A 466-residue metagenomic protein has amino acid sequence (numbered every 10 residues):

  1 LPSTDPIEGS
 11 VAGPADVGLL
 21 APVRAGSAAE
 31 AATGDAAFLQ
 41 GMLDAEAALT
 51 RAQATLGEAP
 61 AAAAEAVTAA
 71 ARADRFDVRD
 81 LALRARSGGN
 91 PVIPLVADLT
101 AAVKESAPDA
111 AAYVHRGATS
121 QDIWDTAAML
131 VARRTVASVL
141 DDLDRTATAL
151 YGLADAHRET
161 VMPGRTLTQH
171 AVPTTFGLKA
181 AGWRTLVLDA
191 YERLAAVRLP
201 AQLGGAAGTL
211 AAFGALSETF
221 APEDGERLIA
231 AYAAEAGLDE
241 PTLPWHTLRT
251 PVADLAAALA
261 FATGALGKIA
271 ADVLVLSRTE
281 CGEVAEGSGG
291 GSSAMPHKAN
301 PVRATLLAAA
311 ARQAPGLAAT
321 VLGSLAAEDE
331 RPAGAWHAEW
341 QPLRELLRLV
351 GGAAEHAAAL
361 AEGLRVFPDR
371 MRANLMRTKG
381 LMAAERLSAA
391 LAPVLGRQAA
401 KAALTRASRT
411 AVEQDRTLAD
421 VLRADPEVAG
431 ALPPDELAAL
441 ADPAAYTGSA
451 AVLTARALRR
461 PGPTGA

Functional and structural regions predicted by a protein language model:
P2-L210, E223-I229, L306, A399 (+2 more regions): A helix-coil-helix interface module used to build multimeric assemblies and to scaffold catalytic/cofactor sites
R24-A31, D35, R116-A132, V136 (+4 more regions): Disorder-to-helix initiation segments
A36, R86, R133-D144, A181-R184 (+8 more regions): Short amphipathic alpha-helical segments with heptad-repeat character
L49-A52, D98, A102, A149 (+16 more regions): Generic, well-ordered alpha-helical scaffold segments in large soluble proteins
N90-A112, V172-S324: Internal glycine-rich alpha/beta core junctions
D155-G177, E283-K298, D329-A338, E362-M382: Glycine-rich cofactor-pocket loops
L306, Q313-R397: Long, amphipathic alpha-helical stalk/connector segments used for oligomerization, subunit docking, or mechanical
G351, E355, A383-A431: C-terminal hydrophobic structural anchor segments that stabilize assembly/packing rather than catalytic chemistry
